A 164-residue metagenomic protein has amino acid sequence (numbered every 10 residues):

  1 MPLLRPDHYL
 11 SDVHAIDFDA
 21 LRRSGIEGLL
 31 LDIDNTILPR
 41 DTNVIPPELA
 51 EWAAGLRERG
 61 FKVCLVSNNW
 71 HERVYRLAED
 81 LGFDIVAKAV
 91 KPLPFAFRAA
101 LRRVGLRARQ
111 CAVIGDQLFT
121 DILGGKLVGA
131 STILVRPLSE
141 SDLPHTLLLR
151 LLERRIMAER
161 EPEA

Functional and structural regions predicted by a protein language model:
M1-L31, L38-N43, P47-K62, V66-A164: Asp-based, Mg2+/Mn2+-dependent phosphohydrolase catalytic module
